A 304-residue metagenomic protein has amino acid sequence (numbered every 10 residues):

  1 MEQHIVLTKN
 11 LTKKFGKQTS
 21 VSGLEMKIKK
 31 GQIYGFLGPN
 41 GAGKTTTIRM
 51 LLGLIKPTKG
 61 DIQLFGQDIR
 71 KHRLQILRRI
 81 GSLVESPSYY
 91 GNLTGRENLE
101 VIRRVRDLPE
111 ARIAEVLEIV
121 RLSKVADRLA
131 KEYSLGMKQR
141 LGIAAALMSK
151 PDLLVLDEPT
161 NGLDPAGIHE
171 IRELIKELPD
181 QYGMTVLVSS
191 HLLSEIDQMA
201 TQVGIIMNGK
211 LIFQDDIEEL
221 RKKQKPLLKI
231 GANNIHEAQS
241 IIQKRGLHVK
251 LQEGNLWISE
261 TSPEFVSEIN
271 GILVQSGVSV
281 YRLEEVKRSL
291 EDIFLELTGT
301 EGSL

Functional and structural regions predicted by a protein language model:
M1-H4, E301-L304: Short, Lys/Arg-enriched, disordered terminal segments
Q3-T8, K13-V188, L193-M207, L211-F213: ABC transporter nucleotide-binding domains
I69, R73, I217, I235 (+1 more regions): Residues at or immediately preceding the N-termini of alpha-helices
L77, L99-E100, A114-L117, H169 (+5 more regions): Generic structural signal for individual residues within well-ordered alpha-helical segments across diverse proteins
V105, T300-E301: Phosphate/oxyanion-binding loops and surfaces in catalytic or ligand/nucleic-acid-binding neighborhoods
R172-E260: ABC transporter nucleotide-binding domain
L228-L297, L304: Short, charged/small-residue-rich alpha-helical element at the C-terminal edge of ABC transporter nucleotide-binding
